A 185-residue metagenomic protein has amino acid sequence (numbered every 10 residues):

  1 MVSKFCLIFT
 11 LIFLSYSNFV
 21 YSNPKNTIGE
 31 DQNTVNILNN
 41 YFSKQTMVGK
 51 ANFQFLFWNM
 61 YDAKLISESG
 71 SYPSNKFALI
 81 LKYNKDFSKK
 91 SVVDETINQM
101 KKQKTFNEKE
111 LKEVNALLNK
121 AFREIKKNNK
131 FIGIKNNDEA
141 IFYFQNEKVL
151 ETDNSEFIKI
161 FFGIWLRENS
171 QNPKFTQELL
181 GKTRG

Functional and structural regions predicted by a protein language model:
M1-F5: Positively charged n-region of N-terminal signal peptides that target proteins for export
F9-T10, F19-V20: Cleavable N-terminal signal peptides
S15-S17: N-terminal signal peptide c-region/cleavage motif recognized by signal peptidases
Y21-F144, K148-G185: Terminal leader/tail segments of proteins
